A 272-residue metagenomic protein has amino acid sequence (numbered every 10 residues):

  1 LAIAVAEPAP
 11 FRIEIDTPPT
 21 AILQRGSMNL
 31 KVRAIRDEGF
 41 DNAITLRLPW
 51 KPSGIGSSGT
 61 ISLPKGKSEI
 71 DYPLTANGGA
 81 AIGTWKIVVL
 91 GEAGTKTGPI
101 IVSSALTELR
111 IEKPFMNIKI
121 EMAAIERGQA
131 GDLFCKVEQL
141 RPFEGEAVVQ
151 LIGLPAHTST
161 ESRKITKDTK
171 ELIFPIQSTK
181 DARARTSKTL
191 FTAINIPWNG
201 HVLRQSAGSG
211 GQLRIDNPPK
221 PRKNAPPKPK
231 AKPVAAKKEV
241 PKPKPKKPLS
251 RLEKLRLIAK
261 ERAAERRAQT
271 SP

Functional and structural regions predicted by a protein language model:
L1-P272: Long beta-sheet-rich domains in secretory-pathway and surface-associated proteins
